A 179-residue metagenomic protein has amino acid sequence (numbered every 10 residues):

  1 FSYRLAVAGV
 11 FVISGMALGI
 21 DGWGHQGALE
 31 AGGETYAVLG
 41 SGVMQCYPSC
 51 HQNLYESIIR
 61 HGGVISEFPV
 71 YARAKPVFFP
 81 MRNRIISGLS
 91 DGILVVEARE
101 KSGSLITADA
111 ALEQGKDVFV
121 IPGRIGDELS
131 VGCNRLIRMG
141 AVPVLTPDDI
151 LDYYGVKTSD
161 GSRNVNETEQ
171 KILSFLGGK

Functional and structural regions predicted by a protein language model:
F1-K179: Glycine-biased, small-residue-rich flexible motifs in mid-sequence functional cores and linkers
